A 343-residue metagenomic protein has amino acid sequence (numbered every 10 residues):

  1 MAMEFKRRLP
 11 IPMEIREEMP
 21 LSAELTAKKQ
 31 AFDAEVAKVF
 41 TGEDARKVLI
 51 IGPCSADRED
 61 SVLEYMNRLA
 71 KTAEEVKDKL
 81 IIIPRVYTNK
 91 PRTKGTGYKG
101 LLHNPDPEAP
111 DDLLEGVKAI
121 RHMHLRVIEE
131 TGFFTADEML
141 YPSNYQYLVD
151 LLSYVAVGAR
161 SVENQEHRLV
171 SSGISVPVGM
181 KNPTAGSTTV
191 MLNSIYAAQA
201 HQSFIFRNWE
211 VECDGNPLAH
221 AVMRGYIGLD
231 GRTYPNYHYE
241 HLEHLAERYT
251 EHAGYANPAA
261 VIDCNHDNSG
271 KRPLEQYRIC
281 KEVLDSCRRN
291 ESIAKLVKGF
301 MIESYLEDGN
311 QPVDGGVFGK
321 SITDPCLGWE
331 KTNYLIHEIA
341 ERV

Functional and structural regions predicted by a protein language model:
M1-T41: N- or domain-start disorder-to-order transition segments that initiate the globular core
A37-A45, H252-N257: Glycine-rich phosphate/diphosphate-binding loops that line cofactor/substrate pockets in enzymes
V48-S61, D324: Conserved phosphate/anionic-ligand binding catalytic regions in large, soluble enzymes, centered on
G52, I262, G328: Conserved, mostly hydrophobic/aromatic
C54-D57, N257, N265-K271: Short acidic, Gly/Ser-rich segments with clustered Asp/Glu that frequently serve as metal-coordination loops in enzyme
M66, K79-A246, H266-E282, S286-G299 (+2 more regions): Active-site-facing alpha/beta catalytic cores
Y305-V343: Internal helix-turn-beta structural module
